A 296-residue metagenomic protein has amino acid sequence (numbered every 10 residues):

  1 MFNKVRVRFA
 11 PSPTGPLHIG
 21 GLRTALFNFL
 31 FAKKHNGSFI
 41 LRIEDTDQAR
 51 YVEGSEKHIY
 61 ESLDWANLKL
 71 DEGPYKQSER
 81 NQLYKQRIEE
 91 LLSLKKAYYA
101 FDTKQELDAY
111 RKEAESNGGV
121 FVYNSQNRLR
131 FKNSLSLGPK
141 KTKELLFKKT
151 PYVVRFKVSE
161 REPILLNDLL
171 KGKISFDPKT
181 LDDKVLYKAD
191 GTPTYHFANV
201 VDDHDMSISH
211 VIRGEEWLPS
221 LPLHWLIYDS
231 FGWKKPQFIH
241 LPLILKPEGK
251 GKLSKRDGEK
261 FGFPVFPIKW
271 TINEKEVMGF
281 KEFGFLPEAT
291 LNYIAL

Functional and structural regions predicted by a protein language model:
M1-P16, N36-F39, R161, G251-R256 (+2 more regions): Non-catalytic terminal extensions that flank enzyme cores
F2-V120, P219-F231, A289: N-terminal Rossmann-like or analogous alpha/beta NTP/dinucleotide-binding catalytic cores that position adenine
F2-V5, F197-V200, G262-I268: Active-site-adjacent bridging/hinge elements
T14, E72, S207-I208, K275-V277: Short, solvent-exposed beta-strand edge segments and adjacent coil->beta transition regions
A49, Q77, R213-G214, G279-G284: Hydrophobic alpha-helical scaffolding
N67, D202-S207, K255, F263-E274 (+1 more regions): Short acidic (Asp/Glu) and glycine-rich catalytic loops that position anionic groups and cofactors
Y99, T103-D257, P264, E276: Active-site cores that bind ATP or allylic diphosphates and position pyrophosphate for catalysis
L218-P222, T271, E282-L286: Mature, solvent-exposed C-terminal subdomains and processed small-chain segments of exported/organellar
